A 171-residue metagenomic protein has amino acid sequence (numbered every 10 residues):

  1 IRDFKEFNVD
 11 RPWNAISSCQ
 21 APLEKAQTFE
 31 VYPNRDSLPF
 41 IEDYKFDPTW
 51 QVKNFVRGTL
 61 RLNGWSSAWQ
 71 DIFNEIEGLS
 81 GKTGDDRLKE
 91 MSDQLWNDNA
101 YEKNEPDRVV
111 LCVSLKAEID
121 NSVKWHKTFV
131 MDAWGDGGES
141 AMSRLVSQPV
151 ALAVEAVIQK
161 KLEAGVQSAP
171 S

Functional and structural regions predicted by a protein language model:
I1-S171: C-terminal catalytic/substrate-binding lobe primarily of soluble NAD(P)-dependent oxidoreductases
